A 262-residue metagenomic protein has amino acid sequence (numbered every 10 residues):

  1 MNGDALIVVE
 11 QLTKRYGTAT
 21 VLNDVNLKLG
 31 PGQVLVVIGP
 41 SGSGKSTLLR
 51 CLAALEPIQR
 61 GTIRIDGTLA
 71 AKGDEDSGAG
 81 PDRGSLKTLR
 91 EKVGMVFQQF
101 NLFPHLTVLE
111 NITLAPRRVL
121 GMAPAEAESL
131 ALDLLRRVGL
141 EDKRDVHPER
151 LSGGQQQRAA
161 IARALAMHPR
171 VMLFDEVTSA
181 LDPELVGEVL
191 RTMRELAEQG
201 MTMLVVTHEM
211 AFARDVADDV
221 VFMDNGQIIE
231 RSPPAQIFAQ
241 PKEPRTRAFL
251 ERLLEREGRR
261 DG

Functional and structural regions predicted by a protein language model:
D4-P234: ABC family nucleotide-binding domain
D224, R231, A235-G262: C-terminal boundary and immediately downstream tail of ABC-type ATPase nucleotide-binding domains
